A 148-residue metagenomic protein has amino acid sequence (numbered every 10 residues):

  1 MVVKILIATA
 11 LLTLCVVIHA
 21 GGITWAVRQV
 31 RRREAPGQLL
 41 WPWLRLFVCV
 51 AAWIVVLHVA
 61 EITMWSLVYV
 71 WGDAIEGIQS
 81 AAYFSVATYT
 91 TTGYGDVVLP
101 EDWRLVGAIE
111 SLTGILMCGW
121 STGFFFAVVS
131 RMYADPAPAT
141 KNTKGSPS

Functional and structural regions predicted by a protein language model:
M1, Q38-L44, D96-P100: Helix-boundary and loop/linker segments of multi-pass membrane transporters
M1-T9: Feature marks short, highly hydrophobic, charge-poor N-terminal signal-anchor/signal peptide-like helices that anchor
T9-C15, H19, S80-P136: Pore domain of cation channels
V16-T24, H58, I62-S66, G119 (+1 more regions): Transmembrane alpha-helical segments of multi-pass membrane transport proteins and ion-pumping complexes
A20-L40: Membrane-interface helix-loop junction between the first two transmembrane segments
W43-V59: Interfacial helix-start motif at the membrane-water boundary
V56-F84: Outer-pore turret/helix-boundary of cation channels
A134-S148: Short, highly charged, low-complexity non-transmembrane loops/tails of multi-pass membrane proteins
